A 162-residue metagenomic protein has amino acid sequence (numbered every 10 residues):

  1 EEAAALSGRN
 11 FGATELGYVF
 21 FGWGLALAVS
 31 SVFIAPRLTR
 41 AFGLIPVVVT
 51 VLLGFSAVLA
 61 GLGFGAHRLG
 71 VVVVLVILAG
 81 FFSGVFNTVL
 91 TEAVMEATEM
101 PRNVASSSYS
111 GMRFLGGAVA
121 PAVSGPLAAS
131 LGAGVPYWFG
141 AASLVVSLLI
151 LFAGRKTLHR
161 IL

Functional and structural regions predicted by a protein language model:
S7-A26, V104: Loop-to-transmembrane helix entry
F20, G24, L52, S106-F114: Small-residue-rich transmembrane alpha-helices and their cytosolic helix-loop interfaces in multi-pass secondary
S30-L44, A128: Helix-to-loop junctions at the C-terminal end of transmembrane segments in multipass secondary transporters
I45-L90: C-terminal transmembrane helical hairpin of 12-TM major facilitator-type secondary transporters
N87-A97, S110: Intracellular helix-loop hinge segments at the cytoplasmic ends of transmembrane helices in 12-TM rocker-switch-type
M100-A129: A late C-terminal transmembrane helix in Major Facilitator Superfamily
P126-L144: A membrane-interface helix-boundary motif in multi-pass transporters
A141-L162: Multi-pass alpha-helical transporter architecture, strongest for 12-TM Major Facilitator/SLC carriers used
